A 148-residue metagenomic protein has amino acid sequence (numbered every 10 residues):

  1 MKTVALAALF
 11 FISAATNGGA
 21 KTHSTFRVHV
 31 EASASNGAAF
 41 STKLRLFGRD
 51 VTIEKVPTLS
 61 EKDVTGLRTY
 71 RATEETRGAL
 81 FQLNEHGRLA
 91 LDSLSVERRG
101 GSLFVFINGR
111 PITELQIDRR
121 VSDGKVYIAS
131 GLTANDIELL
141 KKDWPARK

Functional and structural regions predicted by a protein language model:
M1-A8: Sec-dependent signal peptide recognition, specifically the positively charged N-region followed immediately by
L9-N17: Hydrophobic h-region of N-terminal signal peptides that target proteins for export in Gram-negative bacteria
N17-K148: Structural signature of multi-pass, alpha-helical inner-membrane proteins
